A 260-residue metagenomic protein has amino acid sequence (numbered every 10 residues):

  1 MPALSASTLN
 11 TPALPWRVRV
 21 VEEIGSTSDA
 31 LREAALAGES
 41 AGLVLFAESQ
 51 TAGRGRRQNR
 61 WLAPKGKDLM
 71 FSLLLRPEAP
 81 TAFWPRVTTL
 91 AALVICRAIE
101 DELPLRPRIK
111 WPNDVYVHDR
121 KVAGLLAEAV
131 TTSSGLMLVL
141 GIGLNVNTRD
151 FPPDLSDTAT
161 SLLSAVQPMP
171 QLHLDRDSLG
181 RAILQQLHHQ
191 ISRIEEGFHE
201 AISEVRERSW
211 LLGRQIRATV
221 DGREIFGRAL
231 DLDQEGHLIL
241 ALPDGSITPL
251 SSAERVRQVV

Functional and structural regions predicted by a protein language model:
M1-D101, H173, V260: N-terminal lobe of the biotin/lipoate ligase/transferase fold
A3, A13-L14, A79, P85-P107 (+1 more regions): Long, positively charged amphipathic alpha-helical accessory segments at protein N-termini or as interdomain linkers
D114: Conserved active-site carboxylates
